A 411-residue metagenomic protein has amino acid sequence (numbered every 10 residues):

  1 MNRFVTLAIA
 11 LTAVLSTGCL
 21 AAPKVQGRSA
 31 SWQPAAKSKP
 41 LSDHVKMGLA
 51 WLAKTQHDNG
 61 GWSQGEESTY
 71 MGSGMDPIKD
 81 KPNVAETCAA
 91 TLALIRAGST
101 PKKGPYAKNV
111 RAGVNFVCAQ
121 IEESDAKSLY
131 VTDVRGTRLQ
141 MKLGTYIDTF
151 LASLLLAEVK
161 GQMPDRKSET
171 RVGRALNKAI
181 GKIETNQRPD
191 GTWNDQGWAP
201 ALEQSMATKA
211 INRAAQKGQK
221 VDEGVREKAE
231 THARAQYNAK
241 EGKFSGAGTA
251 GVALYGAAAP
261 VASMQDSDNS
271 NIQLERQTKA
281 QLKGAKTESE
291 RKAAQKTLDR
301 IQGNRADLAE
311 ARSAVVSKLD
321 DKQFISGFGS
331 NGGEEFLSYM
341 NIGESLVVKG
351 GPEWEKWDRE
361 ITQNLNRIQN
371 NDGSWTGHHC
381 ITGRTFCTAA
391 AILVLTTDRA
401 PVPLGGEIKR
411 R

Functional and structural regions predicted by a protein language model:
M1-I9: Bacterial N-terminal signal peptides that target proteins for export
N2, C19-R411: Preference for long, amphipathic alpha-helical scaffolds in soluble/luminal domains and all-alpha bundles
A8-T17: Bacterial N-terminal signal peptides
